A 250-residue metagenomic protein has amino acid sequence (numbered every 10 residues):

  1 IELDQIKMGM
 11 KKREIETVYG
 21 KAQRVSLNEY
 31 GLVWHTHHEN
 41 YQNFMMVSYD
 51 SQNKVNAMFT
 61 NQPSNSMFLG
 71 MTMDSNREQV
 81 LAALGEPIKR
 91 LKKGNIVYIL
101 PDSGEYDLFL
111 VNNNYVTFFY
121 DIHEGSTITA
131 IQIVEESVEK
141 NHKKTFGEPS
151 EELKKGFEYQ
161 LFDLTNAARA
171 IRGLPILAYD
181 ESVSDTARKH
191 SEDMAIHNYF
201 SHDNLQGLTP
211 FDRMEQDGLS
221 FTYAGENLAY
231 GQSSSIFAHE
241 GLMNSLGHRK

Functional and structural regions predicted by a protein language model:
I1, Q52-S66, F157-L161: Short, compositionally biased strand/turn segments that nucleate or flank brief secondary-structure elements
I1-Q52, E78-S126, I133: A cross-family detector of function-defining hotspots
E2-Q5, P63-M71, F146-G156, A170-D180 (+2 more regions): Second-shell loop/turn segments in exported
R24-V25, R90, E192-S201, T222-Y223: Secretory-pathway/luminal and periplasmic proteins that interact with or process carbohydrate-rich
A57-E78, A82-A83, S126-E151: A short, surface-exposed interaction/processing loop segment used at functional sites
F59-Y115, P210-K250: A well-ordered secondary-structure block
N112-Y179: Intrinsically disordered, low-complexity, Pro/Ser/Thr/Asn/Gly/Ala-rich spacer/linker segments adjacent to signal
L153-E215: Short, well-ordered surface patches within globular domains
